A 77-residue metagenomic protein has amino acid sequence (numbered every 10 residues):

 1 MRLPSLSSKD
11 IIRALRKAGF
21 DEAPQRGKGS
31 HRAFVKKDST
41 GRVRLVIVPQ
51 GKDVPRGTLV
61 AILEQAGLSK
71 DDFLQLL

Functional and structural regions predicted by a protein language model:
M1, V48-P49: A generic secondary-structure micro-motif detector that highlights 1-2 residue hydrophobic/ambivalent hotspots embedded
M1-R26, K36-T40: N-terminal first-folded block
I11-I12, V46-V48, I62: Hydrophobic aliphatic residue packing
K17, S39-R42, D53-V54, L68-S69: Short, charged/polar surface micro-motifs in flexible loops or helix N-caps
Q25-S30, L74-L76: A short, aromatic/hydrophobic, helix- or strand-capping loop or linear motif that either lines the entrance/gate
R32-V48: Short, charge-rich, low-complexity interaction segments located in flexible loops at or near secondary-structure
G51-L77: C-terminal structural segments of small proteins and small subunits
